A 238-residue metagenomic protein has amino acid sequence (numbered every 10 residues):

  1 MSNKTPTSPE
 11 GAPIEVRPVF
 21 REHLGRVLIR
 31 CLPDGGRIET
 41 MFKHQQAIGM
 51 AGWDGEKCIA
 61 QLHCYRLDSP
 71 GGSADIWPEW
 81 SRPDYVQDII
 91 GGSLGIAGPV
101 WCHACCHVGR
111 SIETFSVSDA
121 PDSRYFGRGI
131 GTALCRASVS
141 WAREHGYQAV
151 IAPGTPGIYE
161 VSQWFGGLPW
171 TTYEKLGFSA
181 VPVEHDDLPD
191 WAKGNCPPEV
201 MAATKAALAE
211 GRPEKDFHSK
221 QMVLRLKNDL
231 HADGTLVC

Functional and structural regions predicted by a protein language model:
M1-I48, L62-Y65, C106-T114, R143-C238: Terminal substrate-recognition subdomain of acyl/acetyltransferases
A51-G55, R136, F178: Generic alpha-helical hydrophobic packing signal
W53, C58-F126: Conserved acyl-donor/pantetheine-binding loop and adjacent beta-alpha core of acyl/acetyltransferases and related
G55-K57, S140, T171: Replace "anionic and nucleotidyl ligands
W80, A133, G167-T171: A general alpha-helical scaffold signature found inside nucleotide-binding enzyme cores
I96, W101, G127-T132, S162 (+1 more regions): Short capping loops/turns at secondary-structure boundaries
T114-E144: Conserved acetyl-CoA-binding loop-helix of GNAT-fold acetyltransferases
